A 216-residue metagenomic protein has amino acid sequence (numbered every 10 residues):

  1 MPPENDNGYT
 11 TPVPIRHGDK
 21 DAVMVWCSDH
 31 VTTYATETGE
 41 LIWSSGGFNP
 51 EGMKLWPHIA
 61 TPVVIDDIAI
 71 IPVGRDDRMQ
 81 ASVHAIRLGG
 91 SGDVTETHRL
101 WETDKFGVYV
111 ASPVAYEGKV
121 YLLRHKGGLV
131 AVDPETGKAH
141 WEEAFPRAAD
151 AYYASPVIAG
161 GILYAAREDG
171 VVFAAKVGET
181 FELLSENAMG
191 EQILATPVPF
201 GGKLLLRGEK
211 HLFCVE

Functional and structural regions predicted by a protein language model:
M1-K20, S44-I65, P72-Q80, E96-V114 (+2 more regions): Extracytoplasmic beta-rich repeat domains
S28, D67, G74-D76, H125 (+2 more regions): Short loop/turn segments immediately following the C-termini of beta-strands
T32-A35, R78-I86, G127-D133, D169-A175 (+1 more regions): Structural motif
E40-W43, G90-R99, T136-W141, E179-L184: Beta-strand initiation motifs
H84-V120, H125-G127, D133-G137: Eukaryotic tandem repeat interaction scaffolds
V114, A195-E216: Structural signal for terminal/edge beta-strands and the immediately following C-terminal loop/tail that closes
E143-E179: C-terminal hydrophobic structural anchor segments that stabilize assembly/packing rather than catalytic chemistry
